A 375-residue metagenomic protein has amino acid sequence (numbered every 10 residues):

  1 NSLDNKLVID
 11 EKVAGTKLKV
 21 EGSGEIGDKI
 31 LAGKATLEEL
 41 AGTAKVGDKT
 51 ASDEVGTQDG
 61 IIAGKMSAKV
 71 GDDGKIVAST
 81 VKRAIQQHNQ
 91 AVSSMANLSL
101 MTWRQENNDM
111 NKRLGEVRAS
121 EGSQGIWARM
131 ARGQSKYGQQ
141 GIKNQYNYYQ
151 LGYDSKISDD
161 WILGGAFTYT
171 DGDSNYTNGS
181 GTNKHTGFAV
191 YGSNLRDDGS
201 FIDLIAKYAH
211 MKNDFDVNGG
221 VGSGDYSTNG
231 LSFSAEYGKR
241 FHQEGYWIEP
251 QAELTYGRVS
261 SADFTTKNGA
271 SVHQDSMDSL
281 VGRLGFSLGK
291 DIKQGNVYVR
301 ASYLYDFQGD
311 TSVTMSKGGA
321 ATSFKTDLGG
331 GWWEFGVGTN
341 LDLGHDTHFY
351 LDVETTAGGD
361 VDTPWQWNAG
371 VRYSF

Functional and structural regions predicted by a protein language model:
N1-D10, A14-D159: Outer-membrane translocation/initiation segment of Type V secreted surface proteins
N89, G122-G125, R129-F375: Membrane translocator/pore-forming domains, dominated by Gram-negative outer-membrane beta-barrels
